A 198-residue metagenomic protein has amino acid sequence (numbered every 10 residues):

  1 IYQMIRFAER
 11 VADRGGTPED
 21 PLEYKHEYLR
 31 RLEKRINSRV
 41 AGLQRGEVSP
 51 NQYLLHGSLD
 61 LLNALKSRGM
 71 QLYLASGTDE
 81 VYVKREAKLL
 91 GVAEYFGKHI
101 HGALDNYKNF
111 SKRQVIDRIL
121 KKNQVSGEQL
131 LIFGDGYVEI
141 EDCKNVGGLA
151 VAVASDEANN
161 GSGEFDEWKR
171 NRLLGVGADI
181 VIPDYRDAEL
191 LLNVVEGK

Functional and structural regions predicted by a protein language model:
I1-S49, H56-D60, A64-S67: A metal-dependent, Asp-based hydrolase signature
E19-K25, A93-N109: A short, structured active-site edge motif that brings together acidic residues
E47-Y53, S58-K88, H101-N106: Substrate-recognition element of Asp-dependent hydrolases with the DxDx(T/V) motif
L59-S67, L120-K121, I140-V151: Surface-exposed amphipathic alpha-helices with a cationic face
S67-M70, N123-Q129, V195: Glycine-rich phosphate-binding loop signature in dinucleotide/nucleotide-binding domains
S76, I132-P183: Acidic, Mg2+-coordinating phosphoryl-transfer loop and its flanking beta/alpha structural elements, shared across
Y82-R85, D142, L190-L191: Phosphate- and divalent-cation-binding pockets in alpha/beta enzyme and binding domains that engage nucleotide-derived
F110-C143: Conserved Lys-Pro-Asp/Glu-containing loop-to-beta segment of HAD-superfamily phosphomonoesterases, centered on
